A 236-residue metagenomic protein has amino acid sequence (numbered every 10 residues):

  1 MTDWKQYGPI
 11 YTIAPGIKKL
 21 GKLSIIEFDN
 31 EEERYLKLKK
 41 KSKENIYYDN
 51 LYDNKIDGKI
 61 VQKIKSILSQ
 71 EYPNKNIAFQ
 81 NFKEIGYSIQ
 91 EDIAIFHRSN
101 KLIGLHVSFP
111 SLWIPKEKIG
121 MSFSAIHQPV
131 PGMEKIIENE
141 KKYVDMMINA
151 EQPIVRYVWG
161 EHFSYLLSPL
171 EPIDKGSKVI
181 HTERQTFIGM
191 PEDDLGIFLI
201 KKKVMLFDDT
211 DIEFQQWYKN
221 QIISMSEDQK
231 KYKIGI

Functional and structural regions predicted by a protein language model:
M1-I236: Extended, well-ordered protein cores
